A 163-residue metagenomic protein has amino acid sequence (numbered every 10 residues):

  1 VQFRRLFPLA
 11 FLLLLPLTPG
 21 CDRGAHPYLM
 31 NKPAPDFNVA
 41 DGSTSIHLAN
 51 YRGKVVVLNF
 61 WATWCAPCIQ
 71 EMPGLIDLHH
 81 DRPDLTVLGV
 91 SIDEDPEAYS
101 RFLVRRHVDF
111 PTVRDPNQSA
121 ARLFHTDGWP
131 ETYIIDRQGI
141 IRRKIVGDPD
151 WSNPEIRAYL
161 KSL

Functional and structural regions predicted by a protein language model:
V1-G42, N153-L163: N-terminal targeting signals for export/organelle localization
D36-V56: A short beta-strand-turn-helix
F37, W61-W64, W151: Signature tryptophan residues that serve as conserved aromatic anchors
K54-V56, F60-W64, G128: Short pre-active-site segment immediately N-terminal to redox-active cysteine/selenocysteine motifs in thiol-based
V57-N59, G89, I134: Hydrophobic beta-strand core positions in alpha/beta domains
I69-R106, P116-L123: Structural microenvironment flanking redox-active thiols in thiol-disulfide oxidoreductases
R101-D109, P116-K161: Thiol/disulfide oxidoreductase modules built on the thioredoxin-like
